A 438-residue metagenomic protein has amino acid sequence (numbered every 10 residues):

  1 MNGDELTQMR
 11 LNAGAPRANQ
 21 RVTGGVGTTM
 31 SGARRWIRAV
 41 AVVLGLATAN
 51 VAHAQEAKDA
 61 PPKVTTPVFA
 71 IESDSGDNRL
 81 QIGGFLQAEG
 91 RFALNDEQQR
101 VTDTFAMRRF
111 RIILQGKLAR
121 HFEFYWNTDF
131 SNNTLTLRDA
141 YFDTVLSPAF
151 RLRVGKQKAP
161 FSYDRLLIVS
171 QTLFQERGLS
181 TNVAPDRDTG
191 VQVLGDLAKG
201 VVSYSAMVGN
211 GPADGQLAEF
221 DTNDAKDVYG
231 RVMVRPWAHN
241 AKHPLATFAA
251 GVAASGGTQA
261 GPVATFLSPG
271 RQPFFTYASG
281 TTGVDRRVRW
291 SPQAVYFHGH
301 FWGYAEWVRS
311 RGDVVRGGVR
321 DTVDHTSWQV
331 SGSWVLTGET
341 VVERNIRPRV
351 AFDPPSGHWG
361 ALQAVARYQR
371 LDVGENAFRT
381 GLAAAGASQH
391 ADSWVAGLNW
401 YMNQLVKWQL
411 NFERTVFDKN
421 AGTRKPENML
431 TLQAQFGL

Functional and structural regions predicted by a protein language model:
M1-T7, Q55-E56: N-terminal acidic, proline/glycine-rich, low-complexity intrinsically disordered segments
E5-V40: Bacterial N-terminal signal peptides that target proteins for export
S31, D59, D74-N78, R424-P426: Extreme N-terminus of proteins, especially the signal/transit-peptide cleavage junction and the first residues
R38-A49: Bacterial N-terminal signal peptides
N50-A54: Sec/Tat signal peptide C-region and signal peptidase I cleavage site
A57-P61, E97-Q99, P244, A253-A254 (+1 more regions): Outer-membrane beta-barrel pore domains
P67-A260, D324-S356, A361-R379: Outer membrane beta-barrel
